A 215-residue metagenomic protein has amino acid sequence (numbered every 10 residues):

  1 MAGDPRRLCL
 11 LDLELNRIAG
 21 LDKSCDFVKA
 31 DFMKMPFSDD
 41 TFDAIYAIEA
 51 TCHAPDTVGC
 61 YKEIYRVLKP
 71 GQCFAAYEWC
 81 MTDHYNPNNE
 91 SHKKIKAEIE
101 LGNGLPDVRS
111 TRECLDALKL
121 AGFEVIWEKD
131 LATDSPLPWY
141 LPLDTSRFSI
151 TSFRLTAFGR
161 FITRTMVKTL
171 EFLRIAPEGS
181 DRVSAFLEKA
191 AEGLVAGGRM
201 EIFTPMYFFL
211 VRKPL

Functional and structural regions predicted by a protein language model:
M1-K34: Class I SAM-dependent methyltransferase SAM/SAH-binding core
G20, P55, K69: Short conserved AdoMet
M33, C80, R109: Adenine-nucleotide cofactor-binding loop residues
M33-I45: A short acidic, Gly/Pro-enriched loop at the edge of an enzyme's catalytic core that lines a small-molecule cofactor
D43-D56: A short SAM/SAH-binding and catalytic strip from SAM-dependent methyltransferases
V58-C73: A short glycine-rich, Lys/Arg-flanked "PGG" loop and its adjoining helix->strand segment in the class I
A76-E78: Acidic carboxylate diad motif detector
P87-M206, R212-L215: Substrate-binding/catalytic lobe of Class I Rossmann-like enzymes that use SAM or dcSAM, i.e., the mid-to-C-terminal
